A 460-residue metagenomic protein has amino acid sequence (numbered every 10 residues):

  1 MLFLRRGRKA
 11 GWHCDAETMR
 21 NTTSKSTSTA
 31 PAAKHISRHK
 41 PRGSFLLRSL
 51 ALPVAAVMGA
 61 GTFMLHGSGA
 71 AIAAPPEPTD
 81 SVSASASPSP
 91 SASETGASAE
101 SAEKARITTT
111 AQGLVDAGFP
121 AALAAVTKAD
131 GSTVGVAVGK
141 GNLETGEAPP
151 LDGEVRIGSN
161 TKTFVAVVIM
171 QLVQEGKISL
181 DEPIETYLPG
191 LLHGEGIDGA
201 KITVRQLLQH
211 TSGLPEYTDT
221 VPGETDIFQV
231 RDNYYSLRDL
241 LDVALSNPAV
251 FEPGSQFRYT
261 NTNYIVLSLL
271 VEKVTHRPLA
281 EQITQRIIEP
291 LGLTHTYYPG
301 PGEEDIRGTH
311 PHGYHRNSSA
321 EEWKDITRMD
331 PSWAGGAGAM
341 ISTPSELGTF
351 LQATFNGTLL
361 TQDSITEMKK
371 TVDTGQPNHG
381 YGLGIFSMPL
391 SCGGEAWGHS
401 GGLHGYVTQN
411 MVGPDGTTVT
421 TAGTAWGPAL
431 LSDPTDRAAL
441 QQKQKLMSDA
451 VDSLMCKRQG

Functional and structural regions predicted by a protein language model:
M1-G7, D15-P76, S81-V82: Secretory targeting and sorting signals
L2, D15, G61, G69-V136 (+1 more regions): Catalytic loop of the DD-peptidase/beta-lactamase superfamily, centered on the K-T-G motif and neighboring
F3, A125, G158, V167-Q174 (+3 more regions): Primarily hydrophobic membrane-targeting regions of prokaryotic envelope proteins
A111, A124, D130-G131, K162-V165 (+8 more regions): Residue-level preference for non-acidic, small/hydrophobic
P120, T145-R205, F251-T260, G335: Short active-site loop at a secondary-structure junction that contains or immediately precedes the catalytic residue(s)
V138-K140: GNAT/GCN5-related N-acetyltransferase fold signature
E195-A396, S400: Short, surface-exposed loop or secondary-structure junction motifs that flank catalytic or metal-binding residues
